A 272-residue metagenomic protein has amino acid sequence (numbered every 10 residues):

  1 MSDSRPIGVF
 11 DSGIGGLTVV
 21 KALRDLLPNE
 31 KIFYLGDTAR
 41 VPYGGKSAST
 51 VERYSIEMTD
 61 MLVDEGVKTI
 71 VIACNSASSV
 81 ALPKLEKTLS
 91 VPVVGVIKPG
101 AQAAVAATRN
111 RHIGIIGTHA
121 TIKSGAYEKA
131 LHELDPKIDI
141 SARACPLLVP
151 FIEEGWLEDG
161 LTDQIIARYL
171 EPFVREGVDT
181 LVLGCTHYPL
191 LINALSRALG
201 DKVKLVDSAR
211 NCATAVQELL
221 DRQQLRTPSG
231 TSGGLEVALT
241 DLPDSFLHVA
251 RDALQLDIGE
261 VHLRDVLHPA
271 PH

Functional and structural regions predicted by a protein language model:
M1-H272: Non-catalytic structural scaffold of enzyme domains
